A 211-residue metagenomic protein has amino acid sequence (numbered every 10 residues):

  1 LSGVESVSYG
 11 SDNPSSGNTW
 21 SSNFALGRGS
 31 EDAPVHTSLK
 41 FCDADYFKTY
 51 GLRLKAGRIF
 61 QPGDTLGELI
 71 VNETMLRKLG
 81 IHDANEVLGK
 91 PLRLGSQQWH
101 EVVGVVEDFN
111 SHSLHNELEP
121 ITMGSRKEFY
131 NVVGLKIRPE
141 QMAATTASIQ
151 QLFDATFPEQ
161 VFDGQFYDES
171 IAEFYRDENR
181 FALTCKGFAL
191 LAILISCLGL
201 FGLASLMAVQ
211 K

Functional and structural regions predicted by a protein language model:
S2-D177: Mid-to-C-terminal secondary-structure elements that act as membrane-proximal/extracytoplasmic interface segments
E73, F166, C185-F188, L198: Residue-level recognition of transmembrane alpha-helices in multi-pass small-molecule transporters/permeases
R176-A192: N-terminal membrane-entry
L198-K211: Intracellular coupling helices
